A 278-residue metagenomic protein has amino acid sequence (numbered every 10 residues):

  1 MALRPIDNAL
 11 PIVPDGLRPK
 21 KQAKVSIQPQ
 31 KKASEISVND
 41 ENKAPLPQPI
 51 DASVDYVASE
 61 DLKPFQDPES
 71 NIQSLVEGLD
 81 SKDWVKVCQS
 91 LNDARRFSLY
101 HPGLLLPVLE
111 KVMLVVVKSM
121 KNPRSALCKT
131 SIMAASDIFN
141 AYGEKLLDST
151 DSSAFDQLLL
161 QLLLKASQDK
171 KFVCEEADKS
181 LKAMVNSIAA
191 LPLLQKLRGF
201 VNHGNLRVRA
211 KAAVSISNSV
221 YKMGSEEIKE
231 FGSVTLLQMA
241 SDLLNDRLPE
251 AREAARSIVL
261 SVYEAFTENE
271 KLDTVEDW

Functional and structural regions predicted by a protein language model:
M1-W278: Extended, low-complexity, acidic/polar intrinsically disordered regions that flank or interrupt HEAT/TOG/ARM solenoid
